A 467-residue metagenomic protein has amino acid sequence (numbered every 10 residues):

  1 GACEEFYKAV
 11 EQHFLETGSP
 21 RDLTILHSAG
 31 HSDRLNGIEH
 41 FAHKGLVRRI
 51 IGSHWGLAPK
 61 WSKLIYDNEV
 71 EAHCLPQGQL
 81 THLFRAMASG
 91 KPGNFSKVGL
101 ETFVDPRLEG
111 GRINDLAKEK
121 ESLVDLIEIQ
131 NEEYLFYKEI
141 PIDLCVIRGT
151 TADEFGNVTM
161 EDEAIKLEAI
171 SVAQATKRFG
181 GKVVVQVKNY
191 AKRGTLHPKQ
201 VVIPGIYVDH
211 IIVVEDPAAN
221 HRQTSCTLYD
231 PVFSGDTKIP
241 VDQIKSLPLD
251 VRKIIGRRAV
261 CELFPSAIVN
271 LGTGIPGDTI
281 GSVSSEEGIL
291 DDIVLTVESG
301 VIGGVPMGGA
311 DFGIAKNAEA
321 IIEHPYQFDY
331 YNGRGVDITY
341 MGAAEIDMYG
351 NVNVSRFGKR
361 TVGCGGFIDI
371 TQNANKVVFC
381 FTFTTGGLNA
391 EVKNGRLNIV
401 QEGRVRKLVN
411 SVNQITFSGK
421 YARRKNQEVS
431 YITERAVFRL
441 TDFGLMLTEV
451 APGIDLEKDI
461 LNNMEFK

Functional and structural regions predicted by a protein language model:
G1-F14, A29, V269-G277, G281-S282 (+1 more regions): Glycine-rich N-terminal segment of FAD-binding domains in flavoprotein oxidoreductases, spanning the beta-loop-helix
A2-E16, T24-L26, H31-A42, L46-P240 (+1 more regions): Conserved phosphate- and dinucleotide-binding cores of soluble alpha/beta proteins, encompassing both enzyme active
R21, K245-P248, K253, R257-F264 (+2 more regions): Glycine-rich phosphate/ribose-binding loops and adjacent secondary-structure elements that form binding surfaces
